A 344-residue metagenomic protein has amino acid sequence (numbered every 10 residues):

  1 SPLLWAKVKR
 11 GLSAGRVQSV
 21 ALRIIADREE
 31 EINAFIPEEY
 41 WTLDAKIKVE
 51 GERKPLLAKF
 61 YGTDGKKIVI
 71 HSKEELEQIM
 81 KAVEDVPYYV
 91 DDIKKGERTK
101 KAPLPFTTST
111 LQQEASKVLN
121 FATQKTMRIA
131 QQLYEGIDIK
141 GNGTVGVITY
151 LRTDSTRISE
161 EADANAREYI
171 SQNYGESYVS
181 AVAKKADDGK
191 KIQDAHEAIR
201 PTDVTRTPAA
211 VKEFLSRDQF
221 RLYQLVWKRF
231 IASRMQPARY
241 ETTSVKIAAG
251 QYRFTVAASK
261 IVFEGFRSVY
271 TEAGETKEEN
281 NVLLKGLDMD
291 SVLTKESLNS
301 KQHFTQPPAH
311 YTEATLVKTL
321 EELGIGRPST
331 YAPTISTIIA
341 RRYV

Functional and structural regions predicted by a protein language model:
S1-E97, R200-R253, K260: Phosphate-backbone binding and catalysis cores of DNA-processing enzymes
L12, K59-G62, G143, V262 (+3 more regions): Generic detector of intrinsically disordered, low-complexity, polar/charged segments
A14, D188-G189, G265: Intrinsically disordered, low-complexity sequence elements enriched in Ser/Thr/Gly/Pro
D27-E30, F263, Q302, S336: Generic secondary-structure boundary signal with a strong preference for alpha-helix termini
G65-K67, I158, F263-F266: A short local loop/turn or secondary-structure capping micro-motif enriched for an aromatic residue
K73-Q224, F230, R234, A238-T242 (+1 more regions): Structured DNA-binding interfaces in DNA transaction proteins
Y252-L284: Polybasic, glycine- and aromatic-enriched phosphate-binding surface used to engage nucleic acids
